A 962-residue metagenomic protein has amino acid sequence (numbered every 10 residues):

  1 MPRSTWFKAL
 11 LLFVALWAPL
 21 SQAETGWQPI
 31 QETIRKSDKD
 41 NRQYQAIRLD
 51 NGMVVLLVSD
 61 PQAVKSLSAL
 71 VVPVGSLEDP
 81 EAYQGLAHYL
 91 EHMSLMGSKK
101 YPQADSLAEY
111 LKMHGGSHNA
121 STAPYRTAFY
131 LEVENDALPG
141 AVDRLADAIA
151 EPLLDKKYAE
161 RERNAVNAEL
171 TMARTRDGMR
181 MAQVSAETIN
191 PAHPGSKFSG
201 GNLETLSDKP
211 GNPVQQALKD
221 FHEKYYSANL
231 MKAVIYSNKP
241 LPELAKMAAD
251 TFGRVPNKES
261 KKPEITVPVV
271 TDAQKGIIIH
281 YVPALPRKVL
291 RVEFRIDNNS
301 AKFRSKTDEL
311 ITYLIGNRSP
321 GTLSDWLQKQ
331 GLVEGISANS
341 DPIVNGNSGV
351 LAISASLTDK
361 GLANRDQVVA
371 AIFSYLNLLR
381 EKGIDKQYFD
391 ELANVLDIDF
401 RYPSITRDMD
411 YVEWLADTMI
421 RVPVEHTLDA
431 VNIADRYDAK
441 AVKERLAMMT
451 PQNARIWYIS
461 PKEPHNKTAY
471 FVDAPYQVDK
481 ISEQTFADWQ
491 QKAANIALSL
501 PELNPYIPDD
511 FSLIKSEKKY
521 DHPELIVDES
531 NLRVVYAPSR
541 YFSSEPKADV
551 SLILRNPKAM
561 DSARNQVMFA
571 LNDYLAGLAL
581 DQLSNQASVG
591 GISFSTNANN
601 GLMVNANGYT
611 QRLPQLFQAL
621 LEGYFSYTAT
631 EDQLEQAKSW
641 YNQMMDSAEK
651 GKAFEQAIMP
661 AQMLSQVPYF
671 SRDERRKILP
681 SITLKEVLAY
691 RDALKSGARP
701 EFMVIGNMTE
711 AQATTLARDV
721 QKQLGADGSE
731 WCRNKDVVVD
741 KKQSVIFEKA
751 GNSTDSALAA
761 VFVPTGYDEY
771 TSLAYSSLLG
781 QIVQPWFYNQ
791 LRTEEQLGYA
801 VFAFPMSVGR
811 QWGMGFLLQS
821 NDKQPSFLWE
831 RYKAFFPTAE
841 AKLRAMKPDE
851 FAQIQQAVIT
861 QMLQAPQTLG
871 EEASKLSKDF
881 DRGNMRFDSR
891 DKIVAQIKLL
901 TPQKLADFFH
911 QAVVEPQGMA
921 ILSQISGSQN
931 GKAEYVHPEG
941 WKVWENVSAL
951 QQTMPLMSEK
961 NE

Functional and structural regions predicted by a protein language model:
M1-L10: Bacterial N-terminal signal peptides that target proteins for export
A18-L20: N-terminal signal peptide c-region/cleavage motif recognized by signal peptidases
E24-I30, V234, Q387-Y541, A657-K722 (+4 more regions): C-terminal regions of mature proteins
S37-L67: Mature N-terminal segment immediately following signal peptide/propeptide cleavage in secreted/periplasmic
V58, A63-E81, G85-Y89, Q103-A148 (+11 more regions): M16 family metallopeptidases and their MPP-like homologs
R163-L170, D177-A228, Y236-A249, P256-T266 (+3 more regions): Hydrophobic, small-residue-rich alpha-helical packing segments that form membrane-like cores
A245-K261, L716-E730: Glycine-centered hinge/linker elements that transmit conformational signals in sensory and ligand-binding systems
L290-F294, N298-I315, G321: Extended catalytic-interface subdomain
